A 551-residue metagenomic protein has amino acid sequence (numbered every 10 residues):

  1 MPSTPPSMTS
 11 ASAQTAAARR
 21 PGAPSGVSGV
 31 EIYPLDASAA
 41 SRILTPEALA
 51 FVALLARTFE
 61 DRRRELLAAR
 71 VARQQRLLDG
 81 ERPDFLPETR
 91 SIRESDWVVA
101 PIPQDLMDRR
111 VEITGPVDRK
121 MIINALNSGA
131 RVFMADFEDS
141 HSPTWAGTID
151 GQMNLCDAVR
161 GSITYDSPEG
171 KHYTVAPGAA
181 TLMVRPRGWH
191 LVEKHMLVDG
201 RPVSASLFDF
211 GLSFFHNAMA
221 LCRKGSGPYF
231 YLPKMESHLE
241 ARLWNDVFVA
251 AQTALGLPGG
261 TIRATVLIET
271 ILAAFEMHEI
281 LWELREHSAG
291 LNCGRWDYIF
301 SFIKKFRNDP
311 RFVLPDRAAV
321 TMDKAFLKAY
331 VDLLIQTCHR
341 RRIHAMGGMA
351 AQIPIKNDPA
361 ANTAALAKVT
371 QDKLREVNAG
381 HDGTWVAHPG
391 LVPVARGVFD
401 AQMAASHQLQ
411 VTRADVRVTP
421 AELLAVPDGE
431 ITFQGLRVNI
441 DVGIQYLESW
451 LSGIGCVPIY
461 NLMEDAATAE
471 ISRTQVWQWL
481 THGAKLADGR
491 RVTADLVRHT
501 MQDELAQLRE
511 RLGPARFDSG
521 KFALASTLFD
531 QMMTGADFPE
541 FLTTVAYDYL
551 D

Functional and structural regions predicted by a protein language model:
P2-D551: Expand to "…catalyze enediolate/carbanion chemistry for C-C bond making/breaking, isomerization, decarboxylation
